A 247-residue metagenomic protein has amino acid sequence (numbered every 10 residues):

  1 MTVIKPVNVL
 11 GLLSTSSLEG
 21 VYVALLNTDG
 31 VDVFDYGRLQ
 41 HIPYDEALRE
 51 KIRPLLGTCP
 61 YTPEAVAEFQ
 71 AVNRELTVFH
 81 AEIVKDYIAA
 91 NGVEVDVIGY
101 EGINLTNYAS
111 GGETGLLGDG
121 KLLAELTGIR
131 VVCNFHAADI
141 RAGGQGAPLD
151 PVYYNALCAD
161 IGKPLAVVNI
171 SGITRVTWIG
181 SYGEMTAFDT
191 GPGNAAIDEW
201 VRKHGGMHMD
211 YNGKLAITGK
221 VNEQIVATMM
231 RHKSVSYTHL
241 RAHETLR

Functional and structural regions predicted by a protein language model:
V3-I42: N-terminal phosphate-binding or glycine-rich loops at protein starts, especially the Walker A/P-loop of NTPases
V9-L13, V97-G99, L165-N169, A187: Short glycine-aspartate micro-motif
V21-L26, R38-P54, V132-L157, A166-S234: Glycine-rich phosphate-binding loop plus the immediately following alpha-helix
L26-E82, Y87: Glycine-rich nucleotide/cofactor/substrate-binding loop typically near the N-terminus or early in the first domain
P63-G120: Short beta-strand-loop/turn "lid" adjacent to the catalytic site in phosphate-handling enzymes
V97-D160: Active-site neighborhood for divalent-cation/phosphate handling
H239-R247: Single conserved hydrophobic/aromatic residue that forms the stacking wall/gate of nucleotide- or nucleobase-binding
